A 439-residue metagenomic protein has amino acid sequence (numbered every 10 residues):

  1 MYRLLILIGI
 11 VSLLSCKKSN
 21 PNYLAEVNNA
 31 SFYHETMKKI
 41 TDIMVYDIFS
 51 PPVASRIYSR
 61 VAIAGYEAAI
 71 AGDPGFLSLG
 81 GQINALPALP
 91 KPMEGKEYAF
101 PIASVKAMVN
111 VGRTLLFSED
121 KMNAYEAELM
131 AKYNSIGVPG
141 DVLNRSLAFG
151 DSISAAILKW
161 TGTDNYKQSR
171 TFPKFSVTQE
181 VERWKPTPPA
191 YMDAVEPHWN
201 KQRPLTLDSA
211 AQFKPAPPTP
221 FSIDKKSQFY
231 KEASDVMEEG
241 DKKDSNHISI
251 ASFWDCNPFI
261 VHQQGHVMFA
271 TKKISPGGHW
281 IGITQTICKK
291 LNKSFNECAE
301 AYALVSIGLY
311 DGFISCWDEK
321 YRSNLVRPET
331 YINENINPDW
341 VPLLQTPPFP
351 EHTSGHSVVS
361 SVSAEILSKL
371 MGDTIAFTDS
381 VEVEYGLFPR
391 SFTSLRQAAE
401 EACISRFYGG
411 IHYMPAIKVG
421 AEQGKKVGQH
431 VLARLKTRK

Functional and structural regions predicted by a protein language model:
M1-L7: Sec-dependent signal peptide recognition, specifically the positively charged N-region followed immediately by
S12-S15: C-terminal motif of bacterial Sec signal peptides marking the signal peptidase cleavage site
K17-K439: Acidic/polar surface patches and capping/hinge elements
